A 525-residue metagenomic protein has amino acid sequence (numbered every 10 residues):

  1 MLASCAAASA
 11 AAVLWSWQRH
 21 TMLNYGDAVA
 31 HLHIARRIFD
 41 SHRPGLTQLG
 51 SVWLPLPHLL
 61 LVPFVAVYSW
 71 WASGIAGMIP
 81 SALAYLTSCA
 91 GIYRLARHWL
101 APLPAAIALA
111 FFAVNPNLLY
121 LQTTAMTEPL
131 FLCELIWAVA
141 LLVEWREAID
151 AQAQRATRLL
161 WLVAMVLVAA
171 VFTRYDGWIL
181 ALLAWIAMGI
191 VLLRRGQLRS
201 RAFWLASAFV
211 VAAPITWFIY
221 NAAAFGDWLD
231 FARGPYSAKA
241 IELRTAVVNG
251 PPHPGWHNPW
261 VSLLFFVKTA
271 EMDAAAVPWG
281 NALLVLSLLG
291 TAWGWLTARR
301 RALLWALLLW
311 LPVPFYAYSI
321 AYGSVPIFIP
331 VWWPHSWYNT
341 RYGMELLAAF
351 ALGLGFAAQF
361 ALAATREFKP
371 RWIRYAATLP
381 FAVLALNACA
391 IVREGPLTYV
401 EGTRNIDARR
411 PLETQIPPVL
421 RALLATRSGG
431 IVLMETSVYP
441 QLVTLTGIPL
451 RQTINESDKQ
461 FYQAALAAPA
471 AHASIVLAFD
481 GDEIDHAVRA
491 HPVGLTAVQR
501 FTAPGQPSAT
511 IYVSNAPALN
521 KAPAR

Functional and structural regions predicted by a protein language model:
S9, A108-P116, A140, L167-V171 (+1 more regions): Short helix- or helix-capping micro-motifs that position conserved polar/aromatic residues at function-defining sites
G50-W53, N117-L130: Short acidic/glycine- and proline-prone juxtamembrane loop motifs at membrane-interface regions of multi-pass membrane
I79-L100, C133, W137: Transmembrane-helix motifs of polytopic, lipid-linked glycan transferases
W99-L100, A138-L160: Membrane-interface transmembrane helices that cradle and orient dolichyl/undecaprenyl
L103, A156, W161-M165, W185-I186 (+6 more regions): Signature aromatic-anchored transmembrane alpha helix within multi-pass, membrane-resident enzymes that catalyze glycan
F265-V313, A357: Hydrophobic, aromatic-rich transmembrane alpha-helices and their immediate juxtamembrane boundary segments
P380-Y439: Membrane-embedded, lumen/periplasm-facing catalytic core of multi-pass transferases that use lipid-linked donors
R421-E456, I475-F479: Short periplasmic/luminal acceptor-recognition loop of GT-C membrane glycosyltransferases, typified by
